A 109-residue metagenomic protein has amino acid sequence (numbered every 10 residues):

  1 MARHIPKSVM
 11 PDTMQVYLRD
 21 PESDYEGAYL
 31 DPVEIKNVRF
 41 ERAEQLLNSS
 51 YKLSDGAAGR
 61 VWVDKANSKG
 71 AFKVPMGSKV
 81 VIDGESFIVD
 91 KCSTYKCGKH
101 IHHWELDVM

Functional and structural regions predicted by a protein language model:
M1-Y29: Active-site-proximal polar cores
P21-M109: Short, conserved turn/kink motifs that form compact alpha/beta structural patches or helix kinks used as
